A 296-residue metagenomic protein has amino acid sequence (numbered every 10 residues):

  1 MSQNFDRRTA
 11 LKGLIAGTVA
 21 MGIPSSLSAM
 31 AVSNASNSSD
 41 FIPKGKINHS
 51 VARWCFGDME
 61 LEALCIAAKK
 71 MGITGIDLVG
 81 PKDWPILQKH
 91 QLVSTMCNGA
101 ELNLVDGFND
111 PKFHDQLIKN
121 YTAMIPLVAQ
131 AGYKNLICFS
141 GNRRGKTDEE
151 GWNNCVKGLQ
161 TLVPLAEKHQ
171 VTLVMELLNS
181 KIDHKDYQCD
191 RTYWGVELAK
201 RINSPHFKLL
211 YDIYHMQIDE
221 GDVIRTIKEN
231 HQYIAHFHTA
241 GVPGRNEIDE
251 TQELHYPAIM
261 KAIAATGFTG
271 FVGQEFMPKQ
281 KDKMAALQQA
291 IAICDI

Functional and structural regions predicted by a protein language model:
S2-K69, G132-K134, W194-Y211, H215-I296: Histidine-acidic metal/acid-base catalytic patches
L14-P24, F41-P43, D110-K208, I218: Active-site acidic/histidine proton-transfer and metal-coordination neighborhood in alpha/beta enzyme cores
S50-D58, V105-Q116: Active-site mouth loops of central-metabolism enzymes
C55-G57, G80-K82, A100-L102, N142-R144 (+4 more regions): Active-site-proximal loop/turn and secondary-structure-junction residues that shape catalytic pockets, frequently
L64-D83: Catalytic domains of carbohydrate-active enzymes, especially glycoside hydrolases
G80-H90, L104-V105: Glycine-rich, proline-tolerant flexible connector loops at the mouths of alpha/beta enzymes
P85-N98, C155, V171: Short acidic, glycine/proline-enriched helix-loop-strand junctions
